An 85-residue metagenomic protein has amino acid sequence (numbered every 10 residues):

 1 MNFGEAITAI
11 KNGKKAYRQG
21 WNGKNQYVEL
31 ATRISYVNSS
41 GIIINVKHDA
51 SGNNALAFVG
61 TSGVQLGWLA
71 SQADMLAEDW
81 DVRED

Functional and structural regions predicted by a protein language model:
M1-V46, F58, M75: Catalytic phosphate/metal-binding cores of nucleic-acid and nucleotide-processing enzymes, i.e., regions that mediate
D49-A50: Extracellular/periplasmic catalytic domains that process cell-envelope and extracellular macromolecules
N53-D85: Short, compact, well-ordered microdomains
